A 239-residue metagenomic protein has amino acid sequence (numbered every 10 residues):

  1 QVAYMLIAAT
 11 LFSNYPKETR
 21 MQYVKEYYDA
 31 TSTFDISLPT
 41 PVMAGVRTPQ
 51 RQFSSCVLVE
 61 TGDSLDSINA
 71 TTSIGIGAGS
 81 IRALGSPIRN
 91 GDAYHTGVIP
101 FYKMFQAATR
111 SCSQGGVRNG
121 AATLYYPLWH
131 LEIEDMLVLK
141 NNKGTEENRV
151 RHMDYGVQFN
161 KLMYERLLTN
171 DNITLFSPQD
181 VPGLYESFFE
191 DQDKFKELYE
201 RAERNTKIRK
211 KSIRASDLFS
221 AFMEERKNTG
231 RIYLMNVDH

Functional and structural regions predicted by a protein language model:
Q1-H239: Extended catalytic cores of very large enzyme megasubunits
